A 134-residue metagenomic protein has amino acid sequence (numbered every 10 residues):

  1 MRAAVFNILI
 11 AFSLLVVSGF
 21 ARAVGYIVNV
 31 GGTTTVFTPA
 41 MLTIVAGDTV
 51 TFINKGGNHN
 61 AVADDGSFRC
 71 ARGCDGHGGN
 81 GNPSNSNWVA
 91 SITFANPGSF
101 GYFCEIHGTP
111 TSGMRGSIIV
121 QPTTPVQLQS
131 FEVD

Functional and structural regions predicted by a protein language model:
M1-L9: Bacterial N-terminal signal peptides that target proteins for export
I10, A21-R22: Cleavable N-terminal signal peptides
V16-S18: N-terminal signal peptide c-region/cleavage motif recognized by signal peptidases
R22-P125: Extracytoplasmic copper-binding redox domains, predominantly the cupredoxin/blue-copper superfamily
V126-D134: Enriched but not universal
